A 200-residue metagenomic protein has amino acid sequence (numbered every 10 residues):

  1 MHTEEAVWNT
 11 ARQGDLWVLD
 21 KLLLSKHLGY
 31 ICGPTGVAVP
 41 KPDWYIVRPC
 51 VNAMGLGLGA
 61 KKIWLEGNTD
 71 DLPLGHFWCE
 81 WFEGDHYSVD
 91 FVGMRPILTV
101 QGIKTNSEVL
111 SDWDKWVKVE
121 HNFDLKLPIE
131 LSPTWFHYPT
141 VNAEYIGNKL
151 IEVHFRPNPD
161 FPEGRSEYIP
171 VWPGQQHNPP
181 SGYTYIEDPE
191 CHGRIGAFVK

Functional and structural regions predicted by a protein language model:
H2-L131, V171-Q175: Active-site nucleotide/adenylate-binding loops and adjacent lid/helix of ATP-dependent enzymes
M54-L56, R95, T105-K200: ATP-dependent carboxylate activation and anion-phosphoryl transfer catalytic cores that bind Mg-ATP to form
